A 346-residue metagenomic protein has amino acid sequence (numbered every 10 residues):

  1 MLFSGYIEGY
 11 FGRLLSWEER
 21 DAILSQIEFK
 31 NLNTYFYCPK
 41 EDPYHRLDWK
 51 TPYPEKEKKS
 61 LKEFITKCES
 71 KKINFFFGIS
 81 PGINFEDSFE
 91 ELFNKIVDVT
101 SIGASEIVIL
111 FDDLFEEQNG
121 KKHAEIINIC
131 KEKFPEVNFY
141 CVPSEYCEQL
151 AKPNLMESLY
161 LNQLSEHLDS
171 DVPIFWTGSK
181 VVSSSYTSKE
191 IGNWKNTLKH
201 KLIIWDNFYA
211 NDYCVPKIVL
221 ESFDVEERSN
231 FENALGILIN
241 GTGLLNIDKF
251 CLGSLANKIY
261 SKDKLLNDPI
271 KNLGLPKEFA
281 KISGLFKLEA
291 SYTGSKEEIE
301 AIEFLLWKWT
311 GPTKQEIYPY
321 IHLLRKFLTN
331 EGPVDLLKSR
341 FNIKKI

Functional and structural regions predicted by a protein language model:
M1-D87, S101-S105: Feature activates predominantly on carbohydrate-active enzymes
M1-K40, E117, T310, K314-I346: Mature N-terminal, pre-catalytic/accessory segment of carbohydrate-active enzymes
I7-G9, K95, S105, L114-I259: Catalytic-core regions of glycoside hydrolase
R20, L24-S25, L61-T66, L92-V97 (+2 more regions): Generic structural signal for well-ordered alpha-helices, preferentially at hydrophobic/aromatic core positions
F36, V108-L110, L238: Conserved beta-strand positions in the central sheet of alpha/beta enzyme cores
N74-F76, S80-I102, V108-E116, S222-D224: Active-site-adjacent "subsite" loops/lids of carbohydrate-active enzymes
I259-I346: C-terminal functional modules
